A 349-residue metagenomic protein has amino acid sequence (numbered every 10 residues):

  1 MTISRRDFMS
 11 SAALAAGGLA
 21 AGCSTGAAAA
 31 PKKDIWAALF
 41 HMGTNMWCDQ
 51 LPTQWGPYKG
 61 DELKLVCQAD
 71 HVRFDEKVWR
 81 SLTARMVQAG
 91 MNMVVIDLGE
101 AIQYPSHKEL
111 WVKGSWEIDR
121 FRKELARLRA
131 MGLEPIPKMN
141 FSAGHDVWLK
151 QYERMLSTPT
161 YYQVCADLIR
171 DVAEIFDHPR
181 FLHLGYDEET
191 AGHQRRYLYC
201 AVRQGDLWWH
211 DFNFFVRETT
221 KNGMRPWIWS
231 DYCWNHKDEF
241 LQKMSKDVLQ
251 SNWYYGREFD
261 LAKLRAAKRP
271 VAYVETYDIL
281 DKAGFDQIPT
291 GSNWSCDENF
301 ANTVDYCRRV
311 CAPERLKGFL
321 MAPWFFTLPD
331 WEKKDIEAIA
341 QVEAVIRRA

Functional and structural regions predicted by a protein language model:
M1-S4: N-terminal secretory signal peptides
D7-A28: N-terminal export signals
K32-F40: Transmembrane beta-strand segments of Gram-negative outer membrane beta-barrel proteins
L39-L249, Y254: Aromatic-lined carbohydrate-binding surfaces of glycoside hydrolases
D119-L125, V164-I169, N252-A262, V310-T327 (+1 more regions): Short, basic, helix/turn surface patches
G192-H193, N235-D238, E258-L261, D297-E298 (+1 more regions): Short acidic/glycine-rich loop or secondary-structure boundary segments that cap or lie
D238-N293: Glycoside hydrolase catalytic-domain groove-lining segments
I288-A349: Substrate-binding cleft of secreted/luminal carbohydrate-active enzymes
